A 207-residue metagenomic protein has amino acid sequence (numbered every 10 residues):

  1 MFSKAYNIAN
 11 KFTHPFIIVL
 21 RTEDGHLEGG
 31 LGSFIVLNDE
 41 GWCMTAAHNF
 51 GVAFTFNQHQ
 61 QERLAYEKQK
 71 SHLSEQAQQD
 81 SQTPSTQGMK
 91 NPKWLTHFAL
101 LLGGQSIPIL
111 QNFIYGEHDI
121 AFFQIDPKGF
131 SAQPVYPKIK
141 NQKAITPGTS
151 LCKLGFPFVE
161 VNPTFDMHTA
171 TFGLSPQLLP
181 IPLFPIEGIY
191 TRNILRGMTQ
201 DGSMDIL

Functional and structural regions predicted by a protein language model:
M1-Y6: N-terminal targeting leaders that route proteins to membranes or the secretory/organellar pathways
N7-I8, V36-L37, L100, I114-G116 (+1 more regions): Extracellular/periplasmic catalytic domains that process cell-envelope and extracellular macromolecules
I8-L27, D126-V135, T169-L207: Active-site region of chymotrypsin-like
K11, G29-L31, N38, G116-I120 (+1 more regions): Extracytoplasmic
T13-Q87, D126-K128: Catalytic histidine site
F16, F34, G41, T45 (+5 more regions): Terminal peptide-recognition signature
E62-G116, A132, Q177-I186, T191-R192 (+2 more regions): Low-complexity, serine/threonine/proline-enriched polar segments
P108-I114, Q124-L179: Active-site substrate-binding loop(s) of clan PA
